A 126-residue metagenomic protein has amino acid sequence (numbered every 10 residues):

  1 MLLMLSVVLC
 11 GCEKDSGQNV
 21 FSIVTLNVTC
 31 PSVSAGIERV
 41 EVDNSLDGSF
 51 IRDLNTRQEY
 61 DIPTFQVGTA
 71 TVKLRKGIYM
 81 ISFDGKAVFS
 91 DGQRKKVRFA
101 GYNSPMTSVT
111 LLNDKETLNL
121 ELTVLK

Functional and structural regions predicted by a protein language model:
M1-L3: Sec-dependent signal peptide recognition, specifically the positively charged N-region followed immediately by
S6-C30: Bacterial Sec-dependent N-terminal signal peptides
K14, K86-K126: Structured interaction patches on ligand/partner-binding surfaces of diverse proteins
Q18-V20, K73-G77, L112-D114: Solvent-exposed loop and beta-edge segments used for protein-protein assembly and interaction
I23-T25, V67-T69, I78, S104-M106 (+1 more regions): Intrinsic-disorder/low-complexity, polar/charged segments enriched in Ser/Thr/Lys/Arg/Asp/Glu/Gln
N27-P31, S82-V88: Generic short beta-strand segments
N27-V42: Structural motif
N44-M80: Tryptophan-paired
